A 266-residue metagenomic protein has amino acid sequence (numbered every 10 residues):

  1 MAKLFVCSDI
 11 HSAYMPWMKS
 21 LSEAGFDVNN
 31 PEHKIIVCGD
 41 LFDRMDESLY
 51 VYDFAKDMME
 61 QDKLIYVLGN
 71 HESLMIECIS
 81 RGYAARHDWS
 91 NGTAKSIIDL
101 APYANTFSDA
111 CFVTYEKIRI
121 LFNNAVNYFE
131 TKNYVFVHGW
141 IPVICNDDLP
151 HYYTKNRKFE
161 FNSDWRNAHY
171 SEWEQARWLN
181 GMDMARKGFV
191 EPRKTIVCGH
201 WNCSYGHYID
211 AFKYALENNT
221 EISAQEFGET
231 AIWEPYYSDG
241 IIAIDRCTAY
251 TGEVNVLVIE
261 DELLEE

Functional and structural regions predicted by a protein language model:
M1-F54: N-terminal active-site segment of His-dependent metallophosphoesterases
C7-S8, I35-G39, Y66-N70, V137 (+2 more regions): Active-site neighborhood of phospho(di)ester-bond hydrolases with catalytic His/Asp-centered motifs
H11-M15, D43-D46, E72-I76, V143-I144 (+3 more regions): Active-site environment of divalent metal-dependent phosphoester hydrolases
E23-A24, V51-A55, Y83-A85, Y153-T154 (+2 more regions): Glycine-rich, phosphate-binding/catalytic loops in enzymes
P31, R44-Y134, P142, E160-A168: Active-site neighborhood of divalent metal-dependent phosphoester bond hydrolases
P31, Y128, F136, C198 (+2 more regions): Conserved hydrophobic/aromatic beta-strand scaffold that supports enzyme active sites
C111-I209: His/acidic metal-ligating clusters that form di-metal
I209-D210, Y214-E266: Binuclear metal-dependent phosphoesterase catalytic core
